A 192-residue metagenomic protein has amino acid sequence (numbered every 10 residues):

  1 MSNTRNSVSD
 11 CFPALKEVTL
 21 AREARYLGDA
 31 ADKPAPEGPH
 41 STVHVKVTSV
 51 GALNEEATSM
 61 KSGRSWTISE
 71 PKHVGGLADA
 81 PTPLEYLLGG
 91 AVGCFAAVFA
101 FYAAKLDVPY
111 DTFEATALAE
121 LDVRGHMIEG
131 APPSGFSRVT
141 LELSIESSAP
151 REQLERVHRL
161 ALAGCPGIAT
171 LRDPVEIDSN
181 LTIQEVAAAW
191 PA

Functional and structural regions predicted by a protein language model:
M1-G89, F101-A192: Extended beta-strand/beta-hairpin segments
A91-F95: Alpha-helical metal-binding/catalytic segments enriched in His/Glu/Asp
A96, A100: Aromatic- and glycine-enriched beta-alpha-beta binding-site module
